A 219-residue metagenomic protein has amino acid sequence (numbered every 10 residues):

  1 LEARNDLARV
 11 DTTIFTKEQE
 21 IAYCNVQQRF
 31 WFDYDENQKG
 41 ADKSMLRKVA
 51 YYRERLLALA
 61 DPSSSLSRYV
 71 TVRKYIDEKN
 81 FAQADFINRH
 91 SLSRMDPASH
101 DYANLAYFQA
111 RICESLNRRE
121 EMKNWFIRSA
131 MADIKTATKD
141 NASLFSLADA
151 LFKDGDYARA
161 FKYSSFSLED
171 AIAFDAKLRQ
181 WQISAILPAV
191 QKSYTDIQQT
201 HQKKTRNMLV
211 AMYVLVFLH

Functional and structural regions predicted by a protein language model:
L1-K203: A "functional boundary" signal
T195-H219: Alpha-helical transmembrane signal-anchor helices
